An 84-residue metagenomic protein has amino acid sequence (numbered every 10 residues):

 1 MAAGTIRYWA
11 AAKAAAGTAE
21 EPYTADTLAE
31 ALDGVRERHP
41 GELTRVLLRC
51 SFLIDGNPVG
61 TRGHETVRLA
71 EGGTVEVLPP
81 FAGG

Functional and structural regions predicted by a protein language model:
M1-G83: Ubiquitin-like/PB1-type beta-grasp interaction modules and other compact soluble beta-rich domains
